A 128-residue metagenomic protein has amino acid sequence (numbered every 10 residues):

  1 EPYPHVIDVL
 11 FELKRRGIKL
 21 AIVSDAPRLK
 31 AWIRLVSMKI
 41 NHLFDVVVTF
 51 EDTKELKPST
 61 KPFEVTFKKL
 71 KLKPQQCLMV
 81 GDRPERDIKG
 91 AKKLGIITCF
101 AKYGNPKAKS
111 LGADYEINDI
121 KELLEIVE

Functional and structural regions predicted by a protein language model:
E1-I7: Metal-dependent phosphoesterase signature
I7, F11-K14, I18-E128: Asp-based, Mg2+/Mn2+-dependent phosphohydrolase catalytic module
